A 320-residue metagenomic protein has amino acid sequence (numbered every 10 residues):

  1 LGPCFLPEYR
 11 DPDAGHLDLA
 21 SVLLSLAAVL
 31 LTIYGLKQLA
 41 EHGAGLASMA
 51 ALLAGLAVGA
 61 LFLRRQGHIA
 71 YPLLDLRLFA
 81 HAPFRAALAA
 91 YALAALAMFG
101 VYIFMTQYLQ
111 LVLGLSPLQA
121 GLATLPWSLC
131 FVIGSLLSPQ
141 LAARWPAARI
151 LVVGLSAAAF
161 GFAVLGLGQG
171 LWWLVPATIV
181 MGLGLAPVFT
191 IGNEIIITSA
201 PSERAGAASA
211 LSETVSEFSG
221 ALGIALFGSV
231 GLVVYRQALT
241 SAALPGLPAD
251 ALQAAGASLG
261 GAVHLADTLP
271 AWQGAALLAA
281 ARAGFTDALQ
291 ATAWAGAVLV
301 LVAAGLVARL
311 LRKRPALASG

Functional and structural regions predicted by a protein language model:
L1-A90, A97, L115, A123: Hydrophobic transmembrane-helix bundles of small-molecule transporters
A20, A47, H68-E203: Transmembrane core module of solute transporters
L30, L136-Q140, I191, A221 (+2 more regions): Residue-level hotspots within transmembrane alpha-helices of multi-pass secondary transporters
L36, L109-Q110, L141-A142, V230-Y235: Interfacial helix-cap and linker-helix signal at transmembrane-aqueous boundaries of multi-pass secondary transporters
G59, A159-F160, V300-A304: Small-residue-rich packing faces within the transmembrane alpha-helices of Major Facilitator Superfamily
A120, I150, A208, T292-A293: Alpha-helical transmembrane segments of multi-pass secondary-active solute transporters
E194-I195, V215-R309, G320: Hydrophobic transmembrane architecture of multi-pass small-molecule transporters
R204-L211: Cytoplasmic loop-to-transmembrane helix junctions
